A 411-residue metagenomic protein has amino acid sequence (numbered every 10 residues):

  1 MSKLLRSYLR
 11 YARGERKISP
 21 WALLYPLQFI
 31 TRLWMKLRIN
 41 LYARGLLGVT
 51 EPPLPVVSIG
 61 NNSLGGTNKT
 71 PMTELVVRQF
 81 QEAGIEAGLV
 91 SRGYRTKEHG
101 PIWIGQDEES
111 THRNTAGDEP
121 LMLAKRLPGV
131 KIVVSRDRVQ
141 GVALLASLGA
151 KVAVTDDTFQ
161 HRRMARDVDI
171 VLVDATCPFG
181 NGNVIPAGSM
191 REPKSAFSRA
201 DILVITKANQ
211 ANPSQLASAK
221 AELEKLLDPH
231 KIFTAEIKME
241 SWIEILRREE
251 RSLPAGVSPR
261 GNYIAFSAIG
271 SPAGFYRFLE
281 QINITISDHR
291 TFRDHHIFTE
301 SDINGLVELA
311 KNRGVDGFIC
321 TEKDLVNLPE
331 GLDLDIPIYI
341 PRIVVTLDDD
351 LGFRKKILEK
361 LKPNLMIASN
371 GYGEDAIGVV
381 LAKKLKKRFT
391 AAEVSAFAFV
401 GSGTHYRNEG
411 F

Functional and structural regions predicted by a protein language model:
M1-R13, P178-G314: C-terminal accessory "lid"/substrate-recognition subdomains
S2-P53: A transmembrane-helix-recognition feature enriched in membrane-embedded lipid enzymes and envelope glyco-/phospholipid
I30, T70, L123, D156 (+4 more regions): Residue-level signal for inorganic ion chemistry
I39-D107, Q210: Walker A (P-loop) phosphate-binding motif
K69-V77, P363-A398: N-terminal phosphate-binding or glycine-rich loops at protein starts, especially the Walker A/P-loop of NTPases
G93-L227, T234: Phosphate/Mg2+-binding loops and adjacent switch elements in nucleotide/diphosphate-handling enzyme cores
E109-S110, E393-F411: Conserved nucleotide-sugar phosphate-binding/catalytic loop shared by glycosyltransferases and other
K238-W242, F292-I297, D335-L361: Short, flexible loop segments at boundaries between secondary-structure elements
